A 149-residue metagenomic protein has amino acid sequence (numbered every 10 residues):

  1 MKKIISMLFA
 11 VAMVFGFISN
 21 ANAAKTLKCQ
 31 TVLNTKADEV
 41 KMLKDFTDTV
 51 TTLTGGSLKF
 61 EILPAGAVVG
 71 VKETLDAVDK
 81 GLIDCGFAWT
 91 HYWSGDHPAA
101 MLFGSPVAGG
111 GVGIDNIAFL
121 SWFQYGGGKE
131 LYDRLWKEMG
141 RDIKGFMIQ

Functional and structural regions predicted by a protein language model:
M1-I4: Positively charged n-region of N-terminal signal peptides that target proteins for export
L8, S57, L82: Conserved functional loop/turn residues at catalytic and ligand-binding sites
L8-G16: Bacterial N-terminal signal peptides
F15-A23: Sec/Tat signal peptide C-region and signal peptidase I cleavage site
K28-K44, A65-V69: Extracytoplasmic "Venus flytrap"
K36-E61, E130: Short, polar/charged alpha-helical segment
D45, T52-L53, F60-V78, N116: Extracytoplasmic small-molecule ligand-binding "clamshell" domains of the periplasmic binding protein/Venus flytrap
T47-T51, D79, D84, W89-Q149: Contiguous mixed-secondary-structure segments that line small-molecule binding/active-site clefts of soluble domains
